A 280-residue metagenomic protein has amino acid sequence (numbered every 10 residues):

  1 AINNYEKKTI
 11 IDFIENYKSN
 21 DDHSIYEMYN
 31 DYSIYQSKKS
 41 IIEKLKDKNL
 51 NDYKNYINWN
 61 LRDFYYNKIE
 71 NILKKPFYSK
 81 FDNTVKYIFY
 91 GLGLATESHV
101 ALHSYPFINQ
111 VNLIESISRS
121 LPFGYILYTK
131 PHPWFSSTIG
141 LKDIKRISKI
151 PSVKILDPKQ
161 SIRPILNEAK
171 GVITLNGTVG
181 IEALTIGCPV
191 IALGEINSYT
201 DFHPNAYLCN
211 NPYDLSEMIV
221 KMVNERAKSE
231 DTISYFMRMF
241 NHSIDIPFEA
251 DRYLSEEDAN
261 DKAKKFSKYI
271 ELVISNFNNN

Functional and structural regions predicted by a protein language model:
A1-T96: A nucleotide-sugar donor-handling region in carbohydrate enzymes
A1-Y32, N205-N280: Leloir-type glycosyltransferase catalytic cores
K80-F81, I147, P164-L166: Structural alpha-helical scaffold elements that stabilize or flank donor/cofactor-binding regions in carbohydrate
F81-S118, P131-W134: Active-site donor-nucleotide binding/catalytic segment of nucleotide-sugar enzymes
K86-Y87, I126, K170-G171: Structural motif
G91-G93, K130-H132, L156-P158, L175 (+1 more regions): Generic beta-strand/beta-sheet core signal
I114-L156: Catalytic donor nucleotide-activated moiety binding site of glycosyltransferases and closely related
P158-Y207: A donor-sugar binding/catalytic signature common to diverse glycosyltransferases and related nucleotide-sugar
